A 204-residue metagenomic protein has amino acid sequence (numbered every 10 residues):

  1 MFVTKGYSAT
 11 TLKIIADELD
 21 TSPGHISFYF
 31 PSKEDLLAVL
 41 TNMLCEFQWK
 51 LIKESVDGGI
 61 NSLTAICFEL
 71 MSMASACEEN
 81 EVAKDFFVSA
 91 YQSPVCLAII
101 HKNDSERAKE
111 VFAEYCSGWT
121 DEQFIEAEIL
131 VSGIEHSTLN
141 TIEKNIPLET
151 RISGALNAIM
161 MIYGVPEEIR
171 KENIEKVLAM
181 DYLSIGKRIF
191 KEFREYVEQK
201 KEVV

Functional and structural regions predicted by a protein language model:
M1-D35, V39: Helix-turn-helix
T4, E18, D35-D57, F68 (+1 more regions): Alpha-helical structural segments
M43-L51, A76-N80, K84, R107 (+2 more regions): A short secondary-structure junction motif
K53-V56, F86-S93, K176: Short linear capping/connector segments at secondary-structure termini
S55-V56, K84, T138-I146: Secondary-structure edge/capping motif, primarily at the C-terminal ends of alpha-helices and the immediately following
L63-S89, S93-H101: Helical hydrophobic small-molecule/effector-binding pocket
Y91-L139, I146-N157: Amphipathic alpha-helical packing segments from all-alpha helical-bundle domains
K109-A113, K144-V204: C-terminal peripheral helix-coil segments that are non-catalytic and often amphipathic
